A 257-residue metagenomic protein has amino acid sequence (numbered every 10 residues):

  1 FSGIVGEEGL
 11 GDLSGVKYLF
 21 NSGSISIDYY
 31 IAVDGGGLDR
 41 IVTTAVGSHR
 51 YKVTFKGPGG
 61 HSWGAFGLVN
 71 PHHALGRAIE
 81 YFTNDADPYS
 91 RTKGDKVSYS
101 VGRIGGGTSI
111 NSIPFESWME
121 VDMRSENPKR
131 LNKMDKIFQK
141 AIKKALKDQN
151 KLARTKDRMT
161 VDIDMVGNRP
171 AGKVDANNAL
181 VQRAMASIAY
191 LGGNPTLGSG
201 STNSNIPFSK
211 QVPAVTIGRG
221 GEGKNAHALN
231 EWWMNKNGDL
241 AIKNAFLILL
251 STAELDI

Functional and structural regions predicted by a protein language model:
F1-V46, T92, V101, I257: Acidic/histidine-rich catalytic neighborhood of metal-dependent amide-processing enzymes
S22-I25, G67, P71, L75-G76: Basic phosphate/pyrophosphate-binding loop/patch that engages nucleotide-derived ligands
T43-T44, A65-G67, D175, L229-N230: Short, solvent-exposed loop/turn segments at secondary-structure boundaries
V46-S48, S209: Short, flexible loop/turn motifs enriched in small residues
H49-Y51, S117: Hydrophobic core residues within well-ordered beta-strands of beta-rich domains
T54, W63-G64: FAD-binding subdomain of flavoenzyme oxidoreductases
G60, H72-I257: Metal-dependent amide/peptide-bond hydrolase catalytic core, centered on the "pita-bread" metallohydrolase fold
